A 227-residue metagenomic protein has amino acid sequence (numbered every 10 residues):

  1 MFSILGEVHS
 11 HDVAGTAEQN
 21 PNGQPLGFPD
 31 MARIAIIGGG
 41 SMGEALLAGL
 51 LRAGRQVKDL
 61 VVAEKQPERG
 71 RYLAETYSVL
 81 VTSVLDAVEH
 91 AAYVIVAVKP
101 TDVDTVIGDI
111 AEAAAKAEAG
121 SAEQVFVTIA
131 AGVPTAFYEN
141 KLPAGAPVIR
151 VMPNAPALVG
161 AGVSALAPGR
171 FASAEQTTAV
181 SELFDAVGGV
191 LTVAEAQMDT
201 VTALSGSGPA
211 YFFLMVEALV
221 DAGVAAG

Functional and structural regions predicted by a protein language model:
F2, P21, P25-L26: Intrinsically disordered, low-complexity segments enriched in serine/proline and basic residues
S3, S10, A14-T16: Short linear motifs in low-complexity or flexible loops
L26-E89, A161-G162, V224-A226: NAD(P)+-binding Rossmann beta1-loop-alpha1 motif at the extreme N-terminus of oxidoreductases
T76-Y77, L85-L166: Rossmann-like NAD(P)(H) cofactor-binding subdomain of soluble oxidoreductases
F137-P147, V163-V201, Y211-G227: Internal alpha-helical scaffold of NAD(P)-dependent oxidoreductase catalytic cores
L204: Catalytic, metal-anchored helix/loop core of enzyme active sites in primary metabolism
